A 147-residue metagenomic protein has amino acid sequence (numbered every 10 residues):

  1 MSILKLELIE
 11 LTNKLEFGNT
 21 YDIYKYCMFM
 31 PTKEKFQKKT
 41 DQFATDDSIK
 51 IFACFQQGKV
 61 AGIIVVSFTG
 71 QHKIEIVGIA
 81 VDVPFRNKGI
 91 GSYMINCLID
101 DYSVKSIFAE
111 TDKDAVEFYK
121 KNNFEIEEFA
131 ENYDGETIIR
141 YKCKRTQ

Functional and structural regions predicted by a protein language model:
M1-K38, F55: Short amphipathic alpha-helix that is part of the acyltransferase structural core
Q42-S48: Short loop/turn motifs at secondary-structure junctions and domain boundaries
A53, K59-F68, K73-A80: Conserved beta-strand in the GNAT
V81, N87-D100: Conserved acetyl-CoA-binding loop-helix of GNAT-fold acetyltransferases
G91-I95, A115, E131-I138: Short glycine/proline-centered loop/turn elements that form peptide/ligand docking sites
D100-K113: Conserved GNAT acetyl-CoA-binding A-motif
F108-E110, E125-K142: Conserved catalytic-core motifs of GNAT/GCN5-like acyltransferases
Y119-K120, F124: Conserved active-site tyrosine of GNAT-family acetyltransferases
